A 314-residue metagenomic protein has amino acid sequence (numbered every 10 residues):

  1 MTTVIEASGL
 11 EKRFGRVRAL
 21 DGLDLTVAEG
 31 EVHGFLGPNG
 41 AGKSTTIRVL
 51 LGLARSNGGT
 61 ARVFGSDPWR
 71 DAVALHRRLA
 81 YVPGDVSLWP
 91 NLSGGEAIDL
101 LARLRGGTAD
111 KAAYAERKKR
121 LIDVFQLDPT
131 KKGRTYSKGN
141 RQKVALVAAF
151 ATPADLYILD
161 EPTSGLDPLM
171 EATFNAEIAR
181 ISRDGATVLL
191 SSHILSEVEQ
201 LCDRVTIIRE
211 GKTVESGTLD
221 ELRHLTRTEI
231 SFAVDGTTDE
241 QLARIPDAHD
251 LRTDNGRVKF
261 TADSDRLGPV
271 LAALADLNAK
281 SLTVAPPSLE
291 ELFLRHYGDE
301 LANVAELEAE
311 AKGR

Functional and structural regions predicted by a protein language model:
G59-R70, A74-L75: Conserved ABC transporter NBD signature motif
D99, R103-G106, D110-T130: Conserved ABC ATPase "signature" region
L146: Hydrophobic anchor residue at the start of the ABC signature
Y157-E161, L166: Catalytic Walker B motif of ABC-type/P-loop ATPase nucleotide-binding domains
F174-T261: ABC transporter nucleotide-binding domain
S264-R314: C-terminal coupling/interaction segments
